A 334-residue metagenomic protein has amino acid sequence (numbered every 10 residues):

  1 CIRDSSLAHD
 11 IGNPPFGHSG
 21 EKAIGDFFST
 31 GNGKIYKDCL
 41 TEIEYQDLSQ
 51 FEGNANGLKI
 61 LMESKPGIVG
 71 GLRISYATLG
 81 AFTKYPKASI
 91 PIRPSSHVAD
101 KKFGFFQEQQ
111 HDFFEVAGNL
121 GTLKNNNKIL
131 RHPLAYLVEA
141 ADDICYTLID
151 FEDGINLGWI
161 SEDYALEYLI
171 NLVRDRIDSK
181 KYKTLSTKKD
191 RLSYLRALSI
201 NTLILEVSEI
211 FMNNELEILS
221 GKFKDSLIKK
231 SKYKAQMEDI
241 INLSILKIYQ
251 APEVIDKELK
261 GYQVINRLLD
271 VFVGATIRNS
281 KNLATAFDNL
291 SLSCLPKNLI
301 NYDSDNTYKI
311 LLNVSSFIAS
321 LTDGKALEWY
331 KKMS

Functional and structural regions predicted by a protein language model:
C1-I2, I318: Single conserved hydrophobic/aromatic residue that forms the stacking wall/gate of nucleotide- or nucleobase-binding
R3-D4, I11-R191, I204: Sequence-structural signature of the catalytic-core scaffold of metal-dependent phosphohydrolases that act on
F16, G20, G53, L137 (+6 more regions): Hydrophobic (often cysteine-bearing) scaffold residues that line and stabilize catalytic clefts of nucleotide/cofactor
G57, I265, I318: A residue-level signal for conserved active-site and pocket-lining positions in enzyme catalytic cores
M62, Y146-I149, D153, E209 (+3 more regions): Charged/polar positions within long, soluble alpha-helices
D150-D163, L219, F223, R278-A284 (+1 more regions): Composition- and surface-driven signal marking solvent-exposed, interaction-prone regions in large proteins
D175-K309, L321: C-terminal subdomains that position terminal phosphate/3'-OH groups for nucleotidyl transfer/ligation, primarily on
Y308-S334: Short, amphipathic C-terminal "tail helix"
